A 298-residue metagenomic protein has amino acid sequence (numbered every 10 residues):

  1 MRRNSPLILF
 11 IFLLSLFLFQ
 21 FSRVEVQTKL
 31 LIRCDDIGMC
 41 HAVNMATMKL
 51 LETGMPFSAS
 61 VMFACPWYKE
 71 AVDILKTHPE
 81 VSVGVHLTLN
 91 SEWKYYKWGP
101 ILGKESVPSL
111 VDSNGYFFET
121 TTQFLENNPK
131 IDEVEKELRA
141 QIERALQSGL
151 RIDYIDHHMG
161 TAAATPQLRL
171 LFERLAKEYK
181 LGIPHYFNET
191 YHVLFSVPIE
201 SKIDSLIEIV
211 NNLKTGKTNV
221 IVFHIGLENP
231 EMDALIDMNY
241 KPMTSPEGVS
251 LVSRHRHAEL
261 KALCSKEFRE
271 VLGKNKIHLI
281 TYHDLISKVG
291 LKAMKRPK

Functional and structural regions predicted by a protein language model:
L13-Q27: Bacterial Sec-dependent signal peptides at the C-terminal "C-region" and cleavage site
V26-K94: Active-site beta->alpha N-cap acidic-glycine motif
D36, V83, I155, I221 (+1 more regions): Conserved, mostly hydrophobic/aromatic
I37, A64, H86-E92, G160 (+4 more regions): Active-site beta-loop-alpha junctions enriched in small/polar residues
T47-T53, E70-S82, G99-D112, Q147 (+1 more regions): Acidic (Asp/Glu)-rich catalytic clusters
W98-F124, D237-L251: Active-site gating loops and adjacent loop-to-helix segments of metal-dependent hydrolytic enzymes
N128-K214: Catalytic domains of cell-wall/extracellular-matrix polysaccharide-remodeling enzymes, centered on de-N-acetylation
I183-Y186, M243-K298: C-terminal domain-boundary segment and adjacent tail
